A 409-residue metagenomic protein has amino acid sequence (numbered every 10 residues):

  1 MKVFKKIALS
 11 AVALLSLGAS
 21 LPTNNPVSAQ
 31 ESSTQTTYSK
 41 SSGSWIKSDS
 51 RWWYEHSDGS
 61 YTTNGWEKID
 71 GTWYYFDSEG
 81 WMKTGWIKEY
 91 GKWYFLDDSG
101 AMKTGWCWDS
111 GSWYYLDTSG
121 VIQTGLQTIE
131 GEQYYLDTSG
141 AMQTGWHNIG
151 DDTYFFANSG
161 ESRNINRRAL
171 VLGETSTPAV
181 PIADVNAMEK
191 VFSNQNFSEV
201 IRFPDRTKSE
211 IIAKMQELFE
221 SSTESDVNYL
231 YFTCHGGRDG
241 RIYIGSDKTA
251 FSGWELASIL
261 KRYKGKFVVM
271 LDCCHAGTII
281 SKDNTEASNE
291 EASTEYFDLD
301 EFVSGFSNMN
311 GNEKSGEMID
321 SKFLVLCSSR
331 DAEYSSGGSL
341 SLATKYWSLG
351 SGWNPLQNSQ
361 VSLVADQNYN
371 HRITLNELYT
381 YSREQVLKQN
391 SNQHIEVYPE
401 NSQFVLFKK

Functional and structural regions predicted by a protein language model:
K2-I165: Extracellular adhesion/carbohydrate-binding repeat motifs centered on closely spaced tryptophans
G160-D226, H235-G237, P399-N401, L406-K409: Boundary/activation segment at the start of structured domains
N164-I165, S221-S225, K261-Y263, I279 (+1 more regions): Extracellular/periplasmic catalytic domains that process cell-envelope and extracellular macromolecules
V171-S176, F203-R206, Y231-G236, G245-D247 (+2 more regions): Active-site-proximal beta-strand/loop segments in catalytic clefts of secreted hydrolases
A179-P181, E210-I212, R238-I244, S252-G253 (+2 more regions): Extracytoplasmic/secreted cell-surface and envelope-processing proteins
A183, A187-V191, R206, E210-E217 (+7 more regions): Extracytoplasmic/secreted proteins, especially bacterial periplasmic and envelope-associated proteins
C234-Y263, I280-D283, L406-K409: A short, glycine/acidic-enriched catalytic loop
V268-M270, H275-S391: Active-site-proximal C-terminal subdomain of hydrolase catalytic domains
